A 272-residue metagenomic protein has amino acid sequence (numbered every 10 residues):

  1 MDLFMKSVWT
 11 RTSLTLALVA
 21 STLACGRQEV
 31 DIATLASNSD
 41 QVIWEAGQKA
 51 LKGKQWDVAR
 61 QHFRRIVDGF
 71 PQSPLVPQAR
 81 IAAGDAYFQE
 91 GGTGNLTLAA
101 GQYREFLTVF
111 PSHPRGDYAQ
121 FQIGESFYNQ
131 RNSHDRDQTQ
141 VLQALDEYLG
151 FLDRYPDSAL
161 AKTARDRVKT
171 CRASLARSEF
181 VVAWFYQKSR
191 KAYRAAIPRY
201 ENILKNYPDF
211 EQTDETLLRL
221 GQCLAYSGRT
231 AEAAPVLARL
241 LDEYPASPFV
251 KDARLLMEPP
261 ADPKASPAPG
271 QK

Functional and structural regions predicted by a protein language model:
D2-K6, L23-K272: Acidic, polar-rich low-complexity tracts and alpha-helical solenoid repeat scaffolds
S13-T22: Bacterial N-terminal signal peptides
